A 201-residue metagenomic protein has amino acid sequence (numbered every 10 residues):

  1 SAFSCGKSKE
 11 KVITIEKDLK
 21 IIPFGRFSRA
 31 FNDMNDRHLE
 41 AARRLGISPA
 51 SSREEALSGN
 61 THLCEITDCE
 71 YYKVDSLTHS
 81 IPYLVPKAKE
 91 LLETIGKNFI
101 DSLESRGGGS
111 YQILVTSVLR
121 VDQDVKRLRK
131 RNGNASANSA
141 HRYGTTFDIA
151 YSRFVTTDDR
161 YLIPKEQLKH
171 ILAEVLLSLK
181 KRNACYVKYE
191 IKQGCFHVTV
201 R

Functional and structural regions predicted by a protein language model:
F3-L92, G96, D101-E104, T199-R201: Extracytoplasmic cell-surface/polysaccharide-interacting catalytic and binding patches
S80-L91, R120, N138-H141, R160-Q167: Extracytoplasmic/periplasmic, Sec-exported soluble proteins
L84-L91, I95, G109, D124 (+1 more regions): Stable alpha-helical elements in mature extracytoplasmic
K97-E104, R120, D124, L177: Sec-exported extracytoplasmic/periplasmic mature domains
G108-K126: Acidic helix-start/capping segments at beta-turn-to-alpha-helix junctions
D122-A137: Charged, often glycine-rich, active-site loop that binds/positions anionic groups
S136-R201: Catalytic cores and adjacent binding grooves of peptidoglycan-active enzymes
